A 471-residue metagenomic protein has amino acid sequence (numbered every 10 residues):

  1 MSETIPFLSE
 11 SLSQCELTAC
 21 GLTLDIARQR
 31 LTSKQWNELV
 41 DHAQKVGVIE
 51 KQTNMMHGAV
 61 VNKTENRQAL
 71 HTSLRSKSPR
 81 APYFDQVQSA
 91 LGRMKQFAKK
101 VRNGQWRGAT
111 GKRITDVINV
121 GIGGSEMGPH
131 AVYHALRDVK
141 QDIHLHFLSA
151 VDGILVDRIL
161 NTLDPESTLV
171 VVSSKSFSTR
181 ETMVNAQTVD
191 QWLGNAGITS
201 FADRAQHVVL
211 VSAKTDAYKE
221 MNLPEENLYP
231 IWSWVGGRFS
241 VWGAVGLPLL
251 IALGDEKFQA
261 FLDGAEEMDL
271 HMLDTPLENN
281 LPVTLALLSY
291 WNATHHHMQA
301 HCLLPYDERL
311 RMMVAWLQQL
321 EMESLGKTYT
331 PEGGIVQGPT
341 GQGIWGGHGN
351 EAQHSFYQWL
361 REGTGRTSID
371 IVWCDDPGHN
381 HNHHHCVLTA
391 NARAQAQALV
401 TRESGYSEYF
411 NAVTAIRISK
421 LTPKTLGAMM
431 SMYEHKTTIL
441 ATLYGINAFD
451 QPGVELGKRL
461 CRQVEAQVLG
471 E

Functional and structural regions predicted by a protein language model:
E3-T110, H383-L399, I418: Extended, charge-enriched "interface" segments that sit outside catalytic cores
S76-Q86, I114-I118, D142-L145, E166-S178 (+8 more regions): Glycine- and acidic
Q96-G104, T110-T275, R459, Q463: Glycine-rich phosphate-binding loops that contact phosphosugars or nucleotide phosphates
R102-Q105, A131-Y133, K140, L325 (+2 more regions): Non-catalytic terminal/interface segments that mediate subunit docking, oligomerization, and allosteric communication
V132-R137, N161-P165, A186-V189, E226 (+4 more regions): Short, solvent-exposed amphipathic alpha-helical segments in soluble enzyme and RNA/protein-processing domains
N195-N380, L456-G470: Active-site phosphate/pyrophosphate-binding segments
L360-T364, I369-S419: Substrate-recognition/cap regions that form aromatic- and gly/pro-loop-enriched pockets for small-molecule ligands
T414-I416, K420-E471: C-terminal helical/tail subdomains of lipid-metabolizing enzymes
